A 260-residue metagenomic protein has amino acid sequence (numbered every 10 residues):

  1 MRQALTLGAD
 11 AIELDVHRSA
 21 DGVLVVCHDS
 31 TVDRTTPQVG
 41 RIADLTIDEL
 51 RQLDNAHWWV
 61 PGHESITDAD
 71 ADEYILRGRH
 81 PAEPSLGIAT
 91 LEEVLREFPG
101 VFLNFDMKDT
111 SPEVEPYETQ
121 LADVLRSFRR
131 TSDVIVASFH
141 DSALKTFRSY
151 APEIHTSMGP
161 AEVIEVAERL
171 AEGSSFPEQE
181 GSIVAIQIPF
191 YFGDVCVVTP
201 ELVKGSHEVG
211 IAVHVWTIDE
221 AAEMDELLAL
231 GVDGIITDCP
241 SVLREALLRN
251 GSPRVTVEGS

Functional and structural regions predicted by a protein language model:
M1-S260: Phosphate-group recognition and catalysis centered on beta-loop-alpha active-site segments
